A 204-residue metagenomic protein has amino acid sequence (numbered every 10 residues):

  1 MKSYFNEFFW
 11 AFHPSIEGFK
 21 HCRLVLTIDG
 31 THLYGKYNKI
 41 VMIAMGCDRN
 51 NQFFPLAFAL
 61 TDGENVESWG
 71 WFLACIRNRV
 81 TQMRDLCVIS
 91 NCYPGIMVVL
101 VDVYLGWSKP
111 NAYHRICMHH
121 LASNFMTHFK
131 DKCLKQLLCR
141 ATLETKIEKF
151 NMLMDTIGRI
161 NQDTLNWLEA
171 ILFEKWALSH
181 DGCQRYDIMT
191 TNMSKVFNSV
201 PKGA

Functional and structural regions predicted by a protein language model:
M1-A204: DNA-binding interface regions
